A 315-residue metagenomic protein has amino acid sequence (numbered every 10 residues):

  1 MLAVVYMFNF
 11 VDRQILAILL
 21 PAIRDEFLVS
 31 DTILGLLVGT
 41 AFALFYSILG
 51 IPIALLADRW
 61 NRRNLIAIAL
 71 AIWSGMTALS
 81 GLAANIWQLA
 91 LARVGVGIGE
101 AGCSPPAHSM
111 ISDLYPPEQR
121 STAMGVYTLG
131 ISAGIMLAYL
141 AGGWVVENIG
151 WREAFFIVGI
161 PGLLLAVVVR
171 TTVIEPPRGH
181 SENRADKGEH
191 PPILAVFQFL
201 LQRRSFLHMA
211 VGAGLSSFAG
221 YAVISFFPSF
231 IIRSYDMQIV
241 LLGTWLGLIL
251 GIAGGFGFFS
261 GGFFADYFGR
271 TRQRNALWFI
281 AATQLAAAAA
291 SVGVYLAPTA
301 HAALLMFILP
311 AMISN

Functional and structural regions predicted by a protein language model:
L16-A17, R204-F258, S314-N315: Extracytoplasmic gate region of multi-pass secondary transporters
A17-I48: Extracellular/periplasmic helix-loop-helix junction of adjacent transmembrane segments in MFS-like secondary
L28, N61, L82-Q88, P116 (+1 more regions): Helix-breaking motifs and short loop linkers at transmembrane-helix boundaries and internal kinks in secondary membrane
I48-W87: Conserved MFS/SLC helix-loop-helix module at the cytosolic interface between two early adjacent transmembrane helices
A92-A133: Cytoplasmic helix-loop-helix junction between adjacent transmembrane helices in 12-TM secondary transporters
Y127-T171: Helix-loop-helix hairpin linking two adjacent transmembrane segments in secondary transporters
P177-A210, S234: Juxtamembrane intracellular "pre-TM" segments in multi-pass secondary transporters
R274-N315: C-terminal transmembrane helical hairpin of 12-TM major facilitator-type secondary transporters
